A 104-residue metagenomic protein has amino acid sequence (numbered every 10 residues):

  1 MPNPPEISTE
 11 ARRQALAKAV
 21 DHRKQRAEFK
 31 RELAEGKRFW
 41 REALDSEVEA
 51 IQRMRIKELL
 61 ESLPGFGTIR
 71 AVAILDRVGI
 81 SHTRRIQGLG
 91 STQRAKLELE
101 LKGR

Functional and structural regions predicted by a protein language model:
M1-S62, T68-R104: Structure-specific DNA junction-binding interface
